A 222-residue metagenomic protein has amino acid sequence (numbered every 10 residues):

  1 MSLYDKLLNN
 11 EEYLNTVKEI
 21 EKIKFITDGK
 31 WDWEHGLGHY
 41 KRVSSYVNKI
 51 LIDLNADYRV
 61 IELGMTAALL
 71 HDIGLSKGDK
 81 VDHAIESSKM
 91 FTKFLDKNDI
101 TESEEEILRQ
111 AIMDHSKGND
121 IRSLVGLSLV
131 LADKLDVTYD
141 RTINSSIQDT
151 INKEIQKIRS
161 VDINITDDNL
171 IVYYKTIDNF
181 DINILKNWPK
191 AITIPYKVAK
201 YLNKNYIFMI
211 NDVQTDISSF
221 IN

Functional and structural regions predicted by a protein language model:
M1-V81: Acidic/His-rich, divalent-metal-binding segments that scaffold phosphate/diphosphate chemistry
T27, T101-E106, Y206-Q214: Low-complexity, flexible helical/coil segments
G29, I52-I165: Divalent metal-dependent catalytic cores for phosphoryl transfer on phosphate-bearing substrates
G38-K41, G126, K186: A generic "alpha-helical surface" signal
V47, S128, P195: Aromatic/hydrophobic pocket-lining residues that form π-stacking "cages" and hydrophobic walls in ligand
D136-N222: Terminal helices and disordered tails flanking the catalytic cores of nucleotide-processing hydrolases
